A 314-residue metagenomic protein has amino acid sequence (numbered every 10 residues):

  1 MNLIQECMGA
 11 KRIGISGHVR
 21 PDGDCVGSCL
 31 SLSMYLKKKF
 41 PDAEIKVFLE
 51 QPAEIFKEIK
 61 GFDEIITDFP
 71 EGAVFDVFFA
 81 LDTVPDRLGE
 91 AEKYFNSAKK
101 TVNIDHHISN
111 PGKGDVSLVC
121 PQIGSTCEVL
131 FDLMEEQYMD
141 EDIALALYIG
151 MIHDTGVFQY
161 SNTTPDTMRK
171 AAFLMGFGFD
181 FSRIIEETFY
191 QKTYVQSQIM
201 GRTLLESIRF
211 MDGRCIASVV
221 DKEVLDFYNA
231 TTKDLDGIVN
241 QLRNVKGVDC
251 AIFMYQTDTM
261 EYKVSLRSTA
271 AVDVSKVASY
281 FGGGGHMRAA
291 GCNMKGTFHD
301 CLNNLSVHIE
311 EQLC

Functional and structural regions predicted by a protein language model:
N2-G17, G27-K57, G72-V77, G156-Y280 (+1 more regions): Hydrophobic helix-and-loop "lid/oligomerization" segment in the mid-to-C-terminal part of catalytic domains
S16, R20, A80, N103-I104 (+1 more regions): Generic enzyme active-site microenvironment
V19-P21, T83-D86, H107-S109, K222-E223 (+1 more regions): Short glycine-rich anion-binding loops that position phosphate/pyrophosphate groups of nucleotides and phosphorylated
G23-C29, R87-G89: Short glycine/serine/threonine-rich phosphate/pyrophosphate-binding segments that cradle anionic phosphate groups
K60-V116: Active-site cofactor/cluster-binding pocket
F62-I66, V119-Q122, T269-A270: Short, hinge-like loop/turn segments at secondary-structure boundaries
P70-A73, K93-N96, N110-P111, M139-D140 (+3 more regions): Solvent-exposed alpha-helices and their adjacent loops that cap or buttress functional pockets in soluble metabolic
I104-K170: Short alpha-helices
